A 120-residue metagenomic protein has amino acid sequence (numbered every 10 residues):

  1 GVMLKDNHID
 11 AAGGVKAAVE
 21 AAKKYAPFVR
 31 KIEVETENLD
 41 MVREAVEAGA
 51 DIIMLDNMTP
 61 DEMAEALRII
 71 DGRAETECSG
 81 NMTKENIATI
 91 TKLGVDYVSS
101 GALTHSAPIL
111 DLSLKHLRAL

Functional and structural regions predicted by a protein language model:
G1, G13-G14, G80-N81, G94 (+1 more regions): Glycine-centered flexibility sites
G1-E62: Glycine- and Gly-Pro-enriched alpha-helical subdomains that act as flexible, kink-prone "lid/hinge" or packing modules
L4-D6, A11, K84, H105 (+1 more regions): Generic structural "secondary-structure junction" signal
Y25-E33, A66-S79: Short beta-strand/loop segments at the ligand-binding rim of alpha/beta enzyme cores
T36, T76, T104: Ser/Thr-centric signal marking residues that sit in or immediately flank functional binding/regulatory motifs
D40-A50, M58-R68, M82-S100: Catalytic cores of alpha/beta
L67-D71, A88-L93, S100-L120: C-terminal helical cap(s) of enzyme catalytic domains, especially alpha/beta-barrels
